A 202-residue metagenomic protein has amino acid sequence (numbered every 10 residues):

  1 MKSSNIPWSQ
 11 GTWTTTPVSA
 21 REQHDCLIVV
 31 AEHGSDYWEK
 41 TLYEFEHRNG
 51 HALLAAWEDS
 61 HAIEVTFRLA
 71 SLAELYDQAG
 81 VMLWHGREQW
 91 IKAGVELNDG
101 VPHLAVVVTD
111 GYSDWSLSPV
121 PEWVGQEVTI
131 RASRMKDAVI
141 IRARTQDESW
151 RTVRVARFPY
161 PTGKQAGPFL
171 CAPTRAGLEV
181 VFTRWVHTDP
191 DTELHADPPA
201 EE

Functional and structural regions predicted by a protein language model:
M1-E202: Extracellular glycan-recognition regions
